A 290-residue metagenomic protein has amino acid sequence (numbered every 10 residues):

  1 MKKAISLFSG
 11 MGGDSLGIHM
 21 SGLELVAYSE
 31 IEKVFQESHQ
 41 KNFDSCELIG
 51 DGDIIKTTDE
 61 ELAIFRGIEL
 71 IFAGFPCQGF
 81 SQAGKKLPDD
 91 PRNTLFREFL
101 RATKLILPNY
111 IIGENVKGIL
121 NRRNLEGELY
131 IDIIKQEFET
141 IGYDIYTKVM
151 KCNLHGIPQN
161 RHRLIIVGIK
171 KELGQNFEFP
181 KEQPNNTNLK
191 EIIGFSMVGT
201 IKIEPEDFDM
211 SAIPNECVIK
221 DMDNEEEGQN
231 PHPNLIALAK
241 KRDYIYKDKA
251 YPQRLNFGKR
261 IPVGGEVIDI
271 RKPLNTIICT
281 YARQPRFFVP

Functional and structural regions predicted by a protein language model:
M1-L25, E137, R163-P290: S-adenosyl-L-methionine-dependent DNA methyltransferase catalytic core
K2-Y110, V116-D132, E139: Core alpha/beta nucleotide-donor-binding catalytic domains of modification enzymes
S15, Q78-Q82, I119-R122, G156-N160 (+2 more regions): Short catalytic/ligand-binding loop motif for oxyanion handling, primarily in non-cytosolic enzymes, centered on
D51, G142-L154: Conserved S-adenosyl-L-methionine
I55-D59, C152-I157: A short acidic, often aromatic-flanked loop/helix-cap motif at beta-alpha or helix-coil junctions that lines enzyme
I64-G67, N160-V167: Short, surface-exposed amphipathic charged segments that create phosphate/polyanion-binding patches used for binding
G74, E114, K151, V167: Alpha/beta-hydrolase-fold catalytic nucleophile elbow
D132-T147, K170-E172: A SAM-dependent methyltransferase catalytic signature shared across enzymes that methylate proteins
